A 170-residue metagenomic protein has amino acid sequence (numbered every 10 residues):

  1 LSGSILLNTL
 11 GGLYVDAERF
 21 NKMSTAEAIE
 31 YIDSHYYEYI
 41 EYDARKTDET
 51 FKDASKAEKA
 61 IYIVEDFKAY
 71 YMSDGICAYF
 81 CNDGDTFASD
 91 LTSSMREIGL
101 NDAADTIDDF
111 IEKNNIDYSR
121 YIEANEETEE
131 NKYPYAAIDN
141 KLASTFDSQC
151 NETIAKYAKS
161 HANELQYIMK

Functional and structural regions predicted by a protein language model:
L10-A88, S94-K170: Extended, alpha-helix-rich binding/interface surfaces that flank or overlap catalytic cores and mediate recognition
